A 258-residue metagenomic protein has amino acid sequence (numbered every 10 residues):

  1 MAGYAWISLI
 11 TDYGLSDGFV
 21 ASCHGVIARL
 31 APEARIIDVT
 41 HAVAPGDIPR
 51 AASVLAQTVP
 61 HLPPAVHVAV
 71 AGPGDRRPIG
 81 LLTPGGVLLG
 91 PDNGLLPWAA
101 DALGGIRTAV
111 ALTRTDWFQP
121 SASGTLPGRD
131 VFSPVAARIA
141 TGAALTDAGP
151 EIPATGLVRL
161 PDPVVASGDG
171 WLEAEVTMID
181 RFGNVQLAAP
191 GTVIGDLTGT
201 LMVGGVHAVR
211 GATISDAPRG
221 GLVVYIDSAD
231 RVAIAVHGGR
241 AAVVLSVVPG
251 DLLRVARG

Functional and structural regions predicted by a protein language model:
M1-A2, V59-L62, G80-T83, L103 (+6 more regions): Solvent-exposed alpha-helices and their adjacent loops that cap or buttress functional pockets in soluble metabolic
M1-R76: N-terminal glycine-/serine-/threonine-rich phosphate-binding loop
T11-Y13, V39-H41, V70-P73, P84-G85 (+8 more regions): Fold-independent oxyanion-binding glycine-rich loops and adjacent beta-strand/coil segments at enzyme active sites
G18, S22, A31, G46 (+5 more regions): Conserved active-site and cofactor/substrate-binding residues in soluble primary-metabolism enzymes
L30-I36, I48-R50, H61-R129: Active-site histidine-anchored catalytic micro-motif
G105, V110, W117-A188, V193: Anionic-ligand-binding alpha/beta catalytic cores of soluble enzymes and soluble regulatory domains that recognize
Q186-S246: A conserved acidic, glycine/proline-rich C-terminal tail/linker
